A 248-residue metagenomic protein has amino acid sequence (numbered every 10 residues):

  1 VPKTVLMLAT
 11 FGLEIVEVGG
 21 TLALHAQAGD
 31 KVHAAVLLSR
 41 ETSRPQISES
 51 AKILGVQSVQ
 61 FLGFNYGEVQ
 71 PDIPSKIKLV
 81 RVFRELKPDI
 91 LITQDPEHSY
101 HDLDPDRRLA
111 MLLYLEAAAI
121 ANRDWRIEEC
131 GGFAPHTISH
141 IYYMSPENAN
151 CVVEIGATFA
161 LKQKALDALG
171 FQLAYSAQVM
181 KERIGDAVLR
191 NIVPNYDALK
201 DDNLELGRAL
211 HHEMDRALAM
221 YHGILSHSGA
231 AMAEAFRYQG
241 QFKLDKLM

Functional and structural regions predicted by a protein language model:
V1-L86: Active-site rim/loop-helix segments in enzyme catalytic domains that contact anionic ligands
P2, I127-A134, I138, S145-M248: C-terminal accessory domains and tails appended to enzymatic cores
H25, I47, V59, L91 (+4 more regions): Divalent metal-coordination and catalytic microenvironments
P45, E49, R108-E116, A160 (+1 more regions): Residues on a specific face of well-ordered alpha-helices
Q60-G63, L91-D95, M144-S145: Short beta-strands and strand-loop turn motifs
N65-G67, E97-S99, E147-A149: A short, flexible beta-alpha/helix-coil linker loop
Q70-P74, H101-D106, V153-G156: Short, solvent-exposed loop/turn segments at secondary-structure boundaries
E85-R126, C130-G131: Active-site adenylate/phosphate-handling loop in enzymes that bind or generate adenylated species
